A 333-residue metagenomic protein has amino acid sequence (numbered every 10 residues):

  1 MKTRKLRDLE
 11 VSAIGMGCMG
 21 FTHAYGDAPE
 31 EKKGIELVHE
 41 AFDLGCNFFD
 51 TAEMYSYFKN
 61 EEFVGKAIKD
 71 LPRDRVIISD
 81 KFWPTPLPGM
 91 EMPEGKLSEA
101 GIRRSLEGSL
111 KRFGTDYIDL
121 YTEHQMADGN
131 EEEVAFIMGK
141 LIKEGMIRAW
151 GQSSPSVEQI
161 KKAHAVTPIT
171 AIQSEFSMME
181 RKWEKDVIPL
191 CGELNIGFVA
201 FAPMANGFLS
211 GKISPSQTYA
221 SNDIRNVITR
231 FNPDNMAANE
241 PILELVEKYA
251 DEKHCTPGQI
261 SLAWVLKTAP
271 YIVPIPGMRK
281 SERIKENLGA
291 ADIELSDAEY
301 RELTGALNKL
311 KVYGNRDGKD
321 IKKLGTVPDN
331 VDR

Functional and structural regions predicted by a protein language model:
M1, E193, S221-K248, E252 (+3 more regions): Terminal-tail/helix-coil boundary detector
M1-V76, N330-R333: N-terminal binding-site loop/beta-alpha segment at the start of enzyme catalytic domains that lines or forms
L9-I14, G45-F48, P72-V76, G114-D119 (+5 more regions): Short, well-ordered coil/turn segments that N-cap beta-strands
M16, G34, F49, V64 (+11 more regions): Conserved, mostly hydrophobic/aromatic
M19-F21, M54, K81-T85, E123-M126 (+4 more regions): Active-site beta-loop-alpha junctions enriched in small/polar residues
G20-Y25, T85-M92, L209, R283-E286: A short acidic, helix-capping loop that chelates divalent metal ions and anchors anionic groups
G89-K182, D186, G197: Glycine/proline-rich, positively charged, aromatic-decorated active-site loop/lid region on the catalytic face
W183-S221, T256: Aromatic-lined glycan-binding groove of carbohydrate-active enzymes
